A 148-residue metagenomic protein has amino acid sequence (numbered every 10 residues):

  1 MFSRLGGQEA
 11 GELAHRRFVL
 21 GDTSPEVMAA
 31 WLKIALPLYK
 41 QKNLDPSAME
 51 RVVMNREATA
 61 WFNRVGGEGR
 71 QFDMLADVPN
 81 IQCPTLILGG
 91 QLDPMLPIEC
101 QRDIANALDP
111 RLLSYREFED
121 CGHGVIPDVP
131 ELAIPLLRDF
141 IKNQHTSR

Functional and structural regions predicted by a protein language model:
M1: Conserved hydrolase catalytic core segment
R4-A76, C83: Alpha/beta-hydrolase
A30, I34, R102-D103, L132-D139: Alpha-helical elements of Rossmann-like donor-binding domains used by nucleotide-donor carbohydrate transfer enzymes
I81, I87-G89, D93: Short beta-strand/loop motif that positions the catalytic acidic residue of the alpha/beta-hydrolase fold
Q82-C83, P110: Active-site acidic short loop of glycosyltransferases
P94-C100: Conserved alpha/beta-hydrolase "acid-adjacent" motif
R102-L113: Active-site-adjacent alpha-helix of alpha/beta-hydrolase-fold enzymes
R111-R148: Catalytic active-site module of serine/aspartate enzymes centered on a nucleophile-bearing elbow/loop
